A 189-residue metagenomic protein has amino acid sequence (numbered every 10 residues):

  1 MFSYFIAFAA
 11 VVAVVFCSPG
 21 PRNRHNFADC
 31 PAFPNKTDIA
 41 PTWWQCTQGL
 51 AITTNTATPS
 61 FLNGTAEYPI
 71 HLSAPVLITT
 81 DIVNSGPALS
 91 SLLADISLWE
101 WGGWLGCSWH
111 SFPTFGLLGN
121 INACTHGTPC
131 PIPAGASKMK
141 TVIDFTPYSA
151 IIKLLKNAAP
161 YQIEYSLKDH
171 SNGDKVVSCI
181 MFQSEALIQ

Functional and structural regions predicted by a protein language model:
F2-F5, F16-T128, I132-Q189: N-terminal onset of structured domains
